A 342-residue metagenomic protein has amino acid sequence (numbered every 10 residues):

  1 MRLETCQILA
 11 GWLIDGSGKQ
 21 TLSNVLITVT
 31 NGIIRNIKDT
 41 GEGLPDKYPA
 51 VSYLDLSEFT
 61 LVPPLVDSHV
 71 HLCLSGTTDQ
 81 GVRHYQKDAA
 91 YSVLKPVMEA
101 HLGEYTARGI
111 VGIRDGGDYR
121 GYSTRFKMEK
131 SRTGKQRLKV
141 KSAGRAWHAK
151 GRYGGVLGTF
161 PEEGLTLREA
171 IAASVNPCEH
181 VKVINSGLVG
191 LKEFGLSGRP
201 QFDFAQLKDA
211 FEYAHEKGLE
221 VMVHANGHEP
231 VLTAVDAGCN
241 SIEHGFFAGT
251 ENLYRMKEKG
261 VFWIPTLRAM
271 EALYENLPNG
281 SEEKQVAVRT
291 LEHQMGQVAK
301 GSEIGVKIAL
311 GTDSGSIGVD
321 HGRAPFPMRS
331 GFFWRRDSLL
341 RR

Functional and structural regions predicted by a protein language model:
M1-K47, L61: N-terminal metal-binding scaffold of metallo-dependent hydrolase/deaminase domains
E42-V62, A89-S92: Active-site metal-binding motif and surrounding structural segment of the metallo-beta-lactamase
F59-E129: Metal-associated gating/positioning segment near the N- to mid-region
V82-P96, R152-E169, E220-M222: Active-site mouth loops of central-metabolism enzymes
K95-R125, Q136-K150, E179-K192, E220 (+2 more regions): Divalent metal-dependent hydrolysis catalytic cores, especially in the metallo-beta-lactamase
G164-N185, V189-W263, V288-I308: Histidine/acidic residue-rich metal-binding segments in metalloenzymes
E216, N279-E282, L291-R342: His/Asp/Glu-enriched, well-ordered alpha-helical/loop segment that forms or immediately abuts the divalent-metal
F262, T266, M270-A287: Active-site loop ensemble at the mouth of alpha/beta enzyme cores that anchors a bound cofactor
